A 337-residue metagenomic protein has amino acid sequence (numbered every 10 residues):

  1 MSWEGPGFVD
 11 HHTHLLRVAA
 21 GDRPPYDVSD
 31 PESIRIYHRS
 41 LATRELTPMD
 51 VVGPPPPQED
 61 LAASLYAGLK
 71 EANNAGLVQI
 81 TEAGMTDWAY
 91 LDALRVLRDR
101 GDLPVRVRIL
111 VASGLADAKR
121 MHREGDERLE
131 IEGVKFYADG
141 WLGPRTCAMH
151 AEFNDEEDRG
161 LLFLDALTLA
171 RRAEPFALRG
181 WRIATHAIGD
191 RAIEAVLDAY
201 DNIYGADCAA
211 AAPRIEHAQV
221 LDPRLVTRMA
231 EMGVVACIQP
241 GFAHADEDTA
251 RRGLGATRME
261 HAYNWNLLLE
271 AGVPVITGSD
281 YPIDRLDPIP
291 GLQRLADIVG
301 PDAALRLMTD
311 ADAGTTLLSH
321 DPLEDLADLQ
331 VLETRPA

Functional and structural regions predicted by a protein language model:
M1-A118, G143-P175, R179-A192, A212 (+2 more regions): Divalent metal-binding segments
M1-W3, S29-H38, G114-E132, L221-V235: Short amphipathic alpha-helices and their capping/turn segments at secondary-structure boundaries
H12, G76, I131, G140 (+4 more regions): Conserved, mostly hydrophobic/aromatic
E82-A83, R108-A112, E132-Y137, A184-H186 (+3 more regions): A cross-family glycoside hydrolase active-site/sugar-binding cleft signature
L97-R100, R120-L129, E174-L178, G205-C208 (+1 more regions): Acidic (Asp/Glu)-rich catalytic clusters
R128-T146, V234-H244: Non-cysteine beta-strand/loop elements that form the S-adenosyl-L-methionine
F136-L142, G189-R191, P282-I283: Short glycine-enriched loops at secondary-structure junctions
E174-A184, R191-P213, A218, P223 (+2 more regions): His/Asp/Glu-enriched, well-ordered alpha-helical/loop segment that forms or immediately abuts the divalent-metal
